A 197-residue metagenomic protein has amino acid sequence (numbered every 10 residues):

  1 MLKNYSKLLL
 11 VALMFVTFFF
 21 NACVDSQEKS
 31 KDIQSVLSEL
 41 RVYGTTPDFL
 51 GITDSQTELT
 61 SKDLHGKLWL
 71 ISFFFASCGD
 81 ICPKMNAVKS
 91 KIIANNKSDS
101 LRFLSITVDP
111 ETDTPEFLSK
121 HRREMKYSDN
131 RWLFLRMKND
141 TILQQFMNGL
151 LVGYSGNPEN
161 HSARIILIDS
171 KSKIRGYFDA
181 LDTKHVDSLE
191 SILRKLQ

Functional and structural regions predicted by a protein language model:
L2-L10: Bacterial N-terminal signal peptides that target proteins for export
F19-A22: C-terminal motif of bacterial Sec signal peptides marking the signal peptidase cleavage site
V24-S26: Bacterial signal peptide processing site
K29-K62, A87: N-terminal "domain-start" segment that seeds a small globular fold
S61-K89: Short active-site neighborhood of thiol/selenol oxidoreductases, capturing the structured segment around
L70-I71, F103, I165: Hydrophobic beta-strand anchors of alpha/beta hydrolase catalytic cores
N86-F146: Structural microenvironment flanking redox-active thiols in thiol-disulfide oxidoreductases
N157-Q197: Thiol-/selenol-based redox modules, centered on thioredoxin-like and closely related oxidoreductase domains
